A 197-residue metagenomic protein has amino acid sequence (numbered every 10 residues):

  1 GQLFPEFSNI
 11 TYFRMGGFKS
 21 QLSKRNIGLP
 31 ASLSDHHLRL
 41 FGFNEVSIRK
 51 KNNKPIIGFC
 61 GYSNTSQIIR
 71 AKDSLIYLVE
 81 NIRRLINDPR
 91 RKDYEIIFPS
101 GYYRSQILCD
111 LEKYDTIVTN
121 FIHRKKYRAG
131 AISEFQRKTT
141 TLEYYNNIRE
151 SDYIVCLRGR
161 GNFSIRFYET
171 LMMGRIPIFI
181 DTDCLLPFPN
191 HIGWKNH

Functional and structural regions predicted by a protein language model:
G1-F163, M173, D181-H191, K195: Nucleotide-sugar donor-binding catalytic core of glycosyltransferases
R166-F167: Short glycine/serine-rich donor-binding loops of glycosyltransferases
